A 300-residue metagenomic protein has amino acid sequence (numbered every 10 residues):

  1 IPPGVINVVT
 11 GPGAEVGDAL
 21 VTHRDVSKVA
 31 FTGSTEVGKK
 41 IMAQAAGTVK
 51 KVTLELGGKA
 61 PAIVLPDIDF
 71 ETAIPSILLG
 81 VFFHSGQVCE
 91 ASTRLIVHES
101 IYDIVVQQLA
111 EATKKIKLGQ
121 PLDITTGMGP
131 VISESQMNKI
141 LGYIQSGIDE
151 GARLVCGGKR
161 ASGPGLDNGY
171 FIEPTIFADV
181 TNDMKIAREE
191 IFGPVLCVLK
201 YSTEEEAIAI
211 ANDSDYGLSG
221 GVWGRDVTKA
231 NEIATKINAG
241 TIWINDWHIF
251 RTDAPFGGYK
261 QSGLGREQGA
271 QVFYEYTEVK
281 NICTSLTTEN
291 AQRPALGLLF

Functional and structural regions predicted by a protein language model:
I1-G17: PLP-dependent aminotransferase-like
V5-N7, K51-T53, R94, R153 (+3 more regions): Residues at or immediately flanking beta-strands
G13-V16, G58, S202-E204: Short helix-initiation/N-cap motifs at beta->coil->alpha
A14-E15, E36-V37, G47, T228-K229 (+1 more regions): Short alpha-helical
G17-D18, I208: Short hydrophobic/charged patches on amphipathic alpha-helices used for structural packing and interfaces
T22, S34-T181, I244, A291-Q292 (+1 more regions): ALDH superfamily catalytic-core signature
V26, I63, K117, M128-G129 (+2 more regions): Conserved C-terminal structural/oligomerization subdomain of aldehyde/semialdehyde dehydrogenase
K28-T32: Periplasmic-binding protein-like
